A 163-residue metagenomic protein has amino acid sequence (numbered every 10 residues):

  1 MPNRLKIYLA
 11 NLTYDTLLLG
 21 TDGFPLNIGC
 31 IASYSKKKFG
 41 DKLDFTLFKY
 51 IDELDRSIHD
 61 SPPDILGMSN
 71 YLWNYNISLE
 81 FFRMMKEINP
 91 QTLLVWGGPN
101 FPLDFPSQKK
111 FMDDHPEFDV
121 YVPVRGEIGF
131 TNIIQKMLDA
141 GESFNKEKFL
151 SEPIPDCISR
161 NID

Functional and structural regions predicted by a protein language model:
M1-Y8, C30, Y34-D44: N-terminal subdomain of nucleotide-sugar transferases
L5-L18, I65: Nucleotide-activated donor-dependent transferases that construct or modify glycoconjugates
T16-I28: Glycine- and acidic-residue-enriched helix-capping/strand-helix junction motifs
Y34-D163: Glycine-rich beta-alpha loop elements in corrinoid/cobalamin-binding modules across cobalamin-dependent enzymes
